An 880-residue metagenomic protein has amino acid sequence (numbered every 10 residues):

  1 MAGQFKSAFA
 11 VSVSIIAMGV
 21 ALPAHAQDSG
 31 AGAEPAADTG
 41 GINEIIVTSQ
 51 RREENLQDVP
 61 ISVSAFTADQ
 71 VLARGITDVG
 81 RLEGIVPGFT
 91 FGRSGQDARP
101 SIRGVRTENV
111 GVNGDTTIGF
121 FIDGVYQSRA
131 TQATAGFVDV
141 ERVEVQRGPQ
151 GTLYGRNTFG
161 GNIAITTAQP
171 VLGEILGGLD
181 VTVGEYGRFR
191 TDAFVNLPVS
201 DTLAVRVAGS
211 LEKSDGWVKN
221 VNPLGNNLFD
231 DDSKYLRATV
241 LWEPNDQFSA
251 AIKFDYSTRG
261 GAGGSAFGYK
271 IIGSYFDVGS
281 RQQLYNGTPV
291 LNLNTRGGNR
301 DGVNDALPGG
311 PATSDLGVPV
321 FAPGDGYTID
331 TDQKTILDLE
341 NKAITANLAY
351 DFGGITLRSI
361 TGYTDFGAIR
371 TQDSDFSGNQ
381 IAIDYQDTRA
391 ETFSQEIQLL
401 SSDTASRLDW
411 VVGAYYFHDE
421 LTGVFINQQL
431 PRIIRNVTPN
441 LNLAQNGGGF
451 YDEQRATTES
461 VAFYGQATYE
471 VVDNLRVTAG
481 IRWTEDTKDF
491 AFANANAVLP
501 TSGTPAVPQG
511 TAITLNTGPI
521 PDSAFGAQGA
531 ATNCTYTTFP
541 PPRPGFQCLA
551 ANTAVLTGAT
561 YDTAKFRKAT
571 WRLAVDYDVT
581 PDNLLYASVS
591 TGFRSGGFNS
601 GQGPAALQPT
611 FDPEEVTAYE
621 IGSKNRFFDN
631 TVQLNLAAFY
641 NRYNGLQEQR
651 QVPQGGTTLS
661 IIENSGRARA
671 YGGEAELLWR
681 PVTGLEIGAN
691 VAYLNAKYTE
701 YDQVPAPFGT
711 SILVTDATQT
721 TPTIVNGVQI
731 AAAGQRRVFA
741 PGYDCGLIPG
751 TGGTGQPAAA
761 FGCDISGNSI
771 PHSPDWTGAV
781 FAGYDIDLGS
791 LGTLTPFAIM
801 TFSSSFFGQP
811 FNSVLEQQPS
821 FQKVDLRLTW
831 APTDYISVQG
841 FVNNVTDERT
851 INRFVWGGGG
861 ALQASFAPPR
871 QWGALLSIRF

Functional and structural regions predicted by a protein language model:
A2-R74, G80-I85, D246-Q247, I344 (+1 more regions): N-terminal Sec signal peptide and the immediately downstream disordered periplasmic leader that contains the TonB box
G30-G32, V477, Y640-R642, E663-P810: Gram-negative outer-membrane beta-barrel transporters
G40-L172, I621: Acidic, small-polar-rich N-terminal luminal/periplasmic segments of exported/outer-membrane proteins
D115-T117, R129, V138-E141, R147 (+8 more regions): Outer-membrane beta-barrel translocator/receptor signature
A164, G173-E174, D180-T182, P198-L293 (+6 more regions): Periplasmic-side early beta-strands and strand-to-turn transitions of outer-membrane beta-barrels
V218-F229, G264-D330, S374-A382, V424-E453 (+6 more regions): Solvent-exposed loop segments that connect transmembrane elements
N347, D351-F352, R358-G362, G367-Q372 (+5 more regions): Membrane-embedded beta-barrel scaffold of Gram-negative outer-membrane proteins
I799-F811, L815, T829-F880: C-terminal beta-signal and adjacent terminal beta-strands/loops of Gram-negative outer-membrane beta-barrel proteins
